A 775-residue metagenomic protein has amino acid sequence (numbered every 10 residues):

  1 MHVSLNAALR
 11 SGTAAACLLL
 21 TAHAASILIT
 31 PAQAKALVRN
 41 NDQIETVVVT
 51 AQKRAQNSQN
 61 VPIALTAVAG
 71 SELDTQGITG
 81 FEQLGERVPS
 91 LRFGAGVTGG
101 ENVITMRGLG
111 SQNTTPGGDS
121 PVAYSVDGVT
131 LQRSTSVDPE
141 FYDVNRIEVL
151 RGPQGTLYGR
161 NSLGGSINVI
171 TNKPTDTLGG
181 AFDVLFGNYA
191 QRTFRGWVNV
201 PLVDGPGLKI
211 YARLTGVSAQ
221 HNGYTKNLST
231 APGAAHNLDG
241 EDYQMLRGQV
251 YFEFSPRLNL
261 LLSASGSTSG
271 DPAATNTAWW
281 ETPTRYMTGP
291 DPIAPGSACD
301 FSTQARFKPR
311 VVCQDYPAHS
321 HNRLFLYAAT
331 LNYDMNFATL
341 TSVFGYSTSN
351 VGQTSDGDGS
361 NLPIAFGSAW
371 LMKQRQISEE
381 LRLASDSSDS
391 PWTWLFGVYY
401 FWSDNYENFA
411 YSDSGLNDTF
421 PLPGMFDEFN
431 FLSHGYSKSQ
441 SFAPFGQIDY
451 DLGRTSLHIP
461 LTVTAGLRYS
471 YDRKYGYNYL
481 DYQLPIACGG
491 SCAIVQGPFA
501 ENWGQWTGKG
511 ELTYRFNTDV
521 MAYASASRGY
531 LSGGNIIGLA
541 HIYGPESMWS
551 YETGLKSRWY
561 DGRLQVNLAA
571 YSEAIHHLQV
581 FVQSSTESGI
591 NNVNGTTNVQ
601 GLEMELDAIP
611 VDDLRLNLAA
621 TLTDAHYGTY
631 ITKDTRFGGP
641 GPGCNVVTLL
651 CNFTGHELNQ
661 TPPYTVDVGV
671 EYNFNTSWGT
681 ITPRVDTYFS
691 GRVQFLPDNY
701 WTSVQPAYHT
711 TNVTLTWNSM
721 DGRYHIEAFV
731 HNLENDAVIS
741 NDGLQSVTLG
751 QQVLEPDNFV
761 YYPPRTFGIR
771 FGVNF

Functional and structural regions predicted by a protein language model:
M1-R87, N199, P256, L260 (+2 more regions): N-terminal Sec signal peptide and the immediately downstream disordered periplasmic leader that contains the TonB box
N40, P391-G397, V463, S572-A574 (+2 more regions): Gram-negative outer-membrane beta-barrel transporters
N41-T177, T553: Acidic, small-polar-rich N-terminal luminal/periplasmic segments of exported/outer-membrane proteins
D119-P121, R133, Y142-R151, T156-L246 (+5 more regions): Outer-membrane beta-barrel translocator/receptor signature
D176-T177, L185, W197, P201-P295 (+3 more regions): Periplasmic-side early beta-strands and strand-to-turn transitions of outer-membrane beta-barrels
Y251-S255, L383, T393, Y399-F401 (+2 more regions): Structural signature of Gram-negative outer-membrane beta-barrels, strongest in the C-terminal barrel of TonB-dependent
A328-M335, T339-G357, R515, M521-G529 (+1 more regions): Membrane-embedded beta-barrel scaffold of Gram-negative outer-membrane proteins
L616, Y688-L696, W717-F775: C-terminal beta-signal and adjacent terminal beta-strands/loops of Gram-negative outer-membrane beta-barrel proteins
